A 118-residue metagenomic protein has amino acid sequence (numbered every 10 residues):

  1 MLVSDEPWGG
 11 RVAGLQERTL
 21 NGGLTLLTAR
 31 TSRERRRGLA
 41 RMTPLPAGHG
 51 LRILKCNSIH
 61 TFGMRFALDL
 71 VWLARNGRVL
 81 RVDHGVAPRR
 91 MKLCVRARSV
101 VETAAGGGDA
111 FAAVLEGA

Functional and structural regions predicted by a protein language model:
L2-A118: Compact, glycine-rich, soluble single-domain proteins
